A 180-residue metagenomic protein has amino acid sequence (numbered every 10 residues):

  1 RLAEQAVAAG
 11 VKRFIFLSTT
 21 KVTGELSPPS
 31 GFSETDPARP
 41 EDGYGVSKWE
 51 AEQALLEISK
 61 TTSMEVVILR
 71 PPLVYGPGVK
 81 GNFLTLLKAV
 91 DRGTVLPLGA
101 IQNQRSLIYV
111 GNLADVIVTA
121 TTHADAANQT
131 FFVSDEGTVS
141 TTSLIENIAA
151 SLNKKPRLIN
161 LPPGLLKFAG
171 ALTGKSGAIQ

Functional and structural regions predicted by a protein language model:
L2-G43, S59: Conserved Rossmann-fold NAD(P)-dependent oxidoreductase catalytic core, especially the SDR/UDP-sugar
V22, V74-G76, L113: Conserved sequence/active-site signature of Rossmann-fold short-chain dehydrogenase/reductase
S30-D36, E41-E50, L73-G76, K80 (+3 more regions): Short-chain dehydrogenase/reductase
R39-V67: Active-site Tyr-X1-5-Lys
M64-T85: Flexible, glycine-rich beta-alpha linker
V79-T85, G99-T121, N128-F132: Substrate-positioning beta->alpha
T85-V110, K155-Q180: Alpha-helical membrane-targeting segments
T119-I179: Mid/C-terminal beta-alpha module of Rossmann-like enzyme folds, strongest in SDR-family dehydrogenases/epimerases
